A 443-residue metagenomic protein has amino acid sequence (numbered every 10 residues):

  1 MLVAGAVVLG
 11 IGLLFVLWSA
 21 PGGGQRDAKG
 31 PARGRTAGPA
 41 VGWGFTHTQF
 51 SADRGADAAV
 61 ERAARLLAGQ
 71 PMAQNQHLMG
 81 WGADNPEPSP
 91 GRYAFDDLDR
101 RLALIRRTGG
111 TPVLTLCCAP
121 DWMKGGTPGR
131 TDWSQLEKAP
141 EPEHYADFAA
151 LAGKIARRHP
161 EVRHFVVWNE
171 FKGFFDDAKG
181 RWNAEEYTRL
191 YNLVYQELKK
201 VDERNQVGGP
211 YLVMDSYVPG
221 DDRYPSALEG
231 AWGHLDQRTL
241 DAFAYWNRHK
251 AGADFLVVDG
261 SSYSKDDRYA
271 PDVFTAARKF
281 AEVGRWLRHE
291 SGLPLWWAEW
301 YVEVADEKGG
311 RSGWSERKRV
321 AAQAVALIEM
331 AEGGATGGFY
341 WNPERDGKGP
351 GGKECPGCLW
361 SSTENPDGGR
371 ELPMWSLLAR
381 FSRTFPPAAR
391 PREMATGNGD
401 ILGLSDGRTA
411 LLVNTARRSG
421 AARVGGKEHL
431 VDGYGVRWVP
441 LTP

Functional and structural regions predicted by a protein language model:
M1-P21: Secretory targeting and sorting signals
R26-K154, P160, H164-V167, F171-A178 (+2 more regions): N-terminal substrate-binding region of glycoside hydrolase catalytic domains
G30, G55-A63, D96-R101, A150-A152 (+4 more regions): Alpha-helical scaffolding within the catalytic cores of extracellular/periplasmic polymer-degrading hydrolases
I105, I155, F165, V194 (+3 more regions): Conserved, mostly hydrophobic/aromatic
N183-K318: Noncatalytic carbohydrate-binding groove/subsite architecture in carbohydrate-active enzymes
A324-T415, R437-W438: Aromatic- and carboxylate-lined catalytic core of secreted/periplasmic carbohydrate-active enzymes
R417-G433: Beta-strand-rich binding/interaction modules
H429-P443: C-terminal beta-strand-rich structural cap/linker in extracellular carbohydrate-active enzymes
